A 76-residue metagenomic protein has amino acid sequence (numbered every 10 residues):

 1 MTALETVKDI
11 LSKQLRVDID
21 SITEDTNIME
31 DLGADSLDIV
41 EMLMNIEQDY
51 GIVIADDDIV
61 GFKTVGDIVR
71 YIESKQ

Functional and structural regions predicted by a protein language model:
M1-D20, E73-K75: Thiotemplate assembly-line natural product biosynthesis machinery
D9, M44-N45: Core alpha-helical elements of the protein kinase catalytic domain, predominantly the helix directly N-terminal
D38: Two-component histidine kinase catalytic core, primarily the HATPase_c
G51-E73: C-terminal structural segments of small proteins and small subunits
